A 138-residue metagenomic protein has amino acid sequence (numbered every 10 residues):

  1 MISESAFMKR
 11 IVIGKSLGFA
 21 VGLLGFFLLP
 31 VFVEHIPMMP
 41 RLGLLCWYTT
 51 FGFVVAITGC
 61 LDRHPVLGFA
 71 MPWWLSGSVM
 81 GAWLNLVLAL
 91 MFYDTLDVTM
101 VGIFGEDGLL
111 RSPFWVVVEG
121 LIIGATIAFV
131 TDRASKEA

Functional and structural regions predicted by a protein language model:
M1-A138: Juxtamembrane/disordered regions of integral membrane proteins
